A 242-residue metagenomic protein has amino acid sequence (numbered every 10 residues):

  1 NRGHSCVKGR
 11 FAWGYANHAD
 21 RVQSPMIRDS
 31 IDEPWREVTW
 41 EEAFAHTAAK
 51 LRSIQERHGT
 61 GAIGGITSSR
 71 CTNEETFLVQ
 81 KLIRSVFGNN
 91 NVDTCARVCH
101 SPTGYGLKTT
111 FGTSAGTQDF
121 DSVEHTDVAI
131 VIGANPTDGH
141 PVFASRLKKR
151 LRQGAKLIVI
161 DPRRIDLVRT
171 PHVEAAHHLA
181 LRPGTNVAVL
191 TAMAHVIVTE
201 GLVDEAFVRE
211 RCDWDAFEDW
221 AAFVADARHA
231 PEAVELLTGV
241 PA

Functional and structural regions predicted by a protein language model:
N1-E200, D215, W220, P241-A242: N-terminal export/assembly segments and adjacent metallocofactor-ligating motifs of anaerobic energy-metabolism
R36, H229-L237, P241-A242: Histidine-acidic residue clusters that define the catalytic metal-binding segment of zinc metallopeptidase domains
G201-V234: Internal, active-site/partner-interface "lid" segment
